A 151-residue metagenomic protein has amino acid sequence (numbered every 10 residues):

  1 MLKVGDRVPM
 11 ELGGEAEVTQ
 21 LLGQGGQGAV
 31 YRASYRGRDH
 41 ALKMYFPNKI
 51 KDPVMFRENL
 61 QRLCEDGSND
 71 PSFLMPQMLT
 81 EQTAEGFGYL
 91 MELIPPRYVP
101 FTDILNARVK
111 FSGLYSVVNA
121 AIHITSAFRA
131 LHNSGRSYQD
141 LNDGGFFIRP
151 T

Functional and structural regions predicted by a protein language model:
L2-G37: ATP-binding glycine-rich phosphate-binding loop
L22, Q27, G113, H132 (+1 more regions): Polar, enzyme-active/binding microenvironments
G26-L74, M78, T102-D103, V109: ATP-binding glycine-rich loop module of kinase domains
L74-V118: Conserved structural core of kinase catalytic domains
F128-P150: Catalytic-loop of the protein kinase fold
